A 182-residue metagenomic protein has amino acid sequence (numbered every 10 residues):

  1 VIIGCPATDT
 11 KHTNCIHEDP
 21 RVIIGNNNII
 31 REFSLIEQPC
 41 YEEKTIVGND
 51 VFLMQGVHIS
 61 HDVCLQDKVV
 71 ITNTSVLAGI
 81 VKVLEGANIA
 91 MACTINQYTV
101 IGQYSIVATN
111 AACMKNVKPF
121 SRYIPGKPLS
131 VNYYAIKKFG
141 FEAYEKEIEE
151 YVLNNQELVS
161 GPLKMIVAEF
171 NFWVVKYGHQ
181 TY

Functional and structural regions predicted by a protein language model:
V1-I24, I29-N49, Q55-A168: Glycine-rich hexapeptide-repeat left-handed beta-helix
P162-Y182: Short, amphipathic C-terminal "tail helix"
